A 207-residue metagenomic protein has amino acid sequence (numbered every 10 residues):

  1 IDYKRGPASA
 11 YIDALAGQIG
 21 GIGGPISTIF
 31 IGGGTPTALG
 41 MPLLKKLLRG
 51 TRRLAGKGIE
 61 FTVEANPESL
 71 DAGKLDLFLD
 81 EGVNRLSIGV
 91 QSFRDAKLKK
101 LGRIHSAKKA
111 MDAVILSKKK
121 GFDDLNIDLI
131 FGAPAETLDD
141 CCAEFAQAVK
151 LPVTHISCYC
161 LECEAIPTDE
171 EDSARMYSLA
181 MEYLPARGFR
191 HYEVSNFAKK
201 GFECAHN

Functional and structural regions predicted by a protein language model:
I1-E182: Conserved non-cysteine loop/helix-boundary elements of the Radical SAM core domain that shape
A186-G188: A long amphipathic alpha-helix within ATP-dependent nucleotide-binding catalytic cores
S195-N207: Accessory C-terminal segments flanking Radical SAM cores
